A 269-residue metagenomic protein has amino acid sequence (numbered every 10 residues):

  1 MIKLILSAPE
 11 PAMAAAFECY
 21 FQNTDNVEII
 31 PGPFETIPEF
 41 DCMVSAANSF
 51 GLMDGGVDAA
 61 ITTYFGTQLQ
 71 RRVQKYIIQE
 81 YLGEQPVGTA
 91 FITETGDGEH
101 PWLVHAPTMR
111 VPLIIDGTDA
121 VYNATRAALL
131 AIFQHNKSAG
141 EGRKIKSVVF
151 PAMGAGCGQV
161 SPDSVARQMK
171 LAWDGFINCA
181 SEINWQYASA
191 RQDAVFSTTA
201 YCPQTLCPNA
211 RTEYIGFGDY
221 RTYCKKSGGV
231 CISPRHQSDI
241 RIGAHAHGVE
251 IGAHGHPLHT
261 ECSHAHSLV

Functional and structural regions predicted by a protein language model:
M1-G243, H266-V269: Macrodomain-like recognition of ADP-ribose-binding/processing modules
Q237-R241, E250, H256: Charged/polar low-complexity intrinsically disordered segments
A246-G248, G255-T260, A265-S267: Short hydrophobic alpha-helical segments enriched in small aliphatic residues
